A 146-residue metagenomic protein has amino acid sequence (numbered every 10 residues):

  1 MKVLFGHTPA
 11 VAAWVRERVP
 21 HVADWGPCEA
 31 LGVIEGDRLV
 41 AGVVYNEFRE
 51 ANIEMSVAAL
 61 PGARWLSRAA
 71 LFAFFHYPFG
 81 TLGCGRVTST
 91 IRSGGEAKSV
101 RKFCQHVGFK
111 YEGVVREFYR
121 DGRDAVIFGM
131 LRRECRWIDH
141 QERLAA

Functional and structural regions predicted by a protein language model:
M1-V22: Short amphipathic alpha-helix that is part of the acyltransferase structural core
G26-A41: Conserved beta-hairpin
E47-V57, L82-G85, G122-D124: A conserved beta-turn-beta hairpin within the catalytic core of GNAT-like acetyltransferases that forms part
S56-L66, R92-S93: A short, internal acetyl-CoA/4′-phosphopantetheine-binding micro-motif in the GNAT/acyltransferase core
G80-R92: Conserved GNAT acetyl-CoA-binding A-motif
S89-R101, F118-Y119: Conserved beta-strand-loop-alpha-helix junction that forms the acyl-donor binding cleft
G95-G113: Conserved active-site alpha-helix within GNAT-family acetyltransferase domains
K110-A125: Conserved catalytic-core motifs of GNAT/GCN5-like acyltransferases
